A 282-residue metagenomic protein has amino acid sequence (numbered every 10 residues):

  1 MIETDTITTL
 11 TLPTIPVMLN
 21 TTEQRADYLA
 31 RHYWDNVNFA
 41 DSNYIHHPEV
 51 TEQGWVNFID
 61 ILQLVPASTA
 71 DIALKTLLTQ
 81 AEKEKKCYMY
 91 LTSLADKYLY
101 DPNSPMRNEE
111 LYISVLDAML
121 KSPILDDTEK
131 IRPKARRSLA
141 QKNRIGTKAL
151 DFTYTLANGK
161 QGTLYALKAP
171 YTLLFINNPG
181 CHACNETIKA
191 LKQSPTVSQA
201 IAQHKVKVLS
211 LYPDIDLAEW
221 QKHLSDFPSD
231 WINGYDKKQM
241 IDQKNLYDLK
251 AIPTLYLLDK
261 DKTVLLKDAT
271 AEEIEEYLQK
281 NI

Functional and structural regions predicted by a protein language model:
M1-K160: Oxidative protein folding and maturation machinery
L150, T172, I252-P253: Short loop/turn microsegments at loop-to-beta-strand junctions
T155, I232-D236, D268: Short acidic-hydrophobic, aromatic-tinged amphipathic segments that line or gate anion-handling sites
G162-L191, K207-L211: Short active-site neighborhood of thiol/selenol oxidoreductases, capturing the structured segment around
N185-S225, Q239-Q243: Structural microenvironment flanking redox-active thiols in thiol-disulfide oxidoreductases
Q221-Y256, K260: Short, internal strand/loop/helix patches that form the active-site neighborhood or redox-interaction surface
A251-T254, K260-I282: Non-catalytic, surface beta->alpha helical segment in thiol-disulfide oxidoreductase systems
